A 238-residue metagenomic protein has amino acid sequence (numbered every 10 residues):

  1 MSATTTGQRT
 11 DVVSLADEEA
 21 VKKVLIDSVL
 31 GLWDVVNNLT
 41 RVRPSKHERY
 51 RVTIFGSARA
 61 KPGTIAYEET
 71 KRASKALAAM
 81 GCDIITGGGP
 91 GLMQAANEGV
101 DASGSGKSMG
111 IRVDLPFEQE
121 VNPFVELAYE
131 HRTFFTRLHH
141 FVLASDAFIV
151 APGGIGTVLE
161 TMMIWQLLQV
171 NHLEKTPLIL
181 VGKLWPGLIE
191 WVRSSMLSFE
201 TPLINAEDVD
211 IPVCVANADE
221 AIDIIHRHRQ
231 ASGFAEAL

Functional and structural regions predicted by a protein language model:
S2, R9, L15-I111: Glycine-rich beta-alpha loop segments
L39-V42, S103, A144, F148 (+3 more regions): Change "in soluble alpha/beta enzymes" to "in soluble alpha/beta proteins
P44-H47, A76, D101-S103, Q119-P123 (+3 more regions): Solvent-exposed alpha-helices and their adjacent loops that cap or buttress functional pockets in soluble metabolic
S57-A60, D114-P116, G153-G156: Short glycine-rich anion-binding loops that position phosphate/pyrophosphate groups of nucleotides and phosphorylated
G91-V150: Acidic/glycine-enriched connector segments
K107-P116, A151, L167-V192, A206-E207: Short, acidic/small-residue loops that bind anionic groups at enzyme active sites
R132-V181, R229-F234: Active-site/ligand-binding-proximal alpha/beta "capping" segment
V181-L238: C-terminal functional extensions of proteins
